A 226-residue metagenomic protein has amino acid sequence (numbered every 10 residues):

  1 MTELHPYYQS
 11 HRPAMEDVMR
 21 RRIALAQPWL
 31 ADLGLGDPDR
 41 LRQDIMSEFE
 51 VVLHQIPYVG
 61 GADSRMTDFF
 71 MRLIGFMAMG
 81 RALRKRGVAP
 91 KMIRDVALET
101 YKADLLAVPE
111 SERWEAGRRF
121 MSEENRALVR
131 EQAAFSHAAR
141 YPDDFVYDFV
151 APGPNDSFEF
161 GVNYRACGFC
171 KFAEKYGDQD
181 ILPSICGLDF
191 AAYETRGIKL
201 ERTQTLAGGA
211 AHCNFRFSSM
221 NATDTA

Functional and structural regions predicted by a protein language model:
M1-R86: N-terminal, charged low-complexity regulatory/assembly segments
P38, F145-F149, L200: Generic structural motif
E50, Y164-R165, C186-G187: Short, flexible segments with low predicted structural confidence
M71-K175: Amphipathic interaction/junction segments at domain boundaries or subunit interfaces
K175-L182: Short, glycine/charged-rich beta-strand-loop motifs at protein surfaces that mediate ligand recognition and catalysis
P183-A226: C-terminal structured interaction module
